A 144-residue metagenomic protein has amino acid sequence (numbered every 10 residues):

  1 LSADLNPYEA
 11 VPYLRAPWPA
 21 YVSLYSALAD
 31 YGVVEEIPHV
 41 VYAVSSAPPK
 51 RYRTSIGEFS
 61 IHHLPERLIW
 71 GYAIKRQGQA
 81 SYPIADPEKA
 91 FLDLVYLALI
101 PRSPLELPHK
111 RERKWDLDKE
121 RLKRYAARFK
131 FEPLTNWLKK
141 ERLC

Functional and structural regions predicted by a protein language model:
L1-P19: Short beta-edge/loop segments at beta->alpha junctions of small alpha/beta modules that act as binding/recognition
P7-A10, P48, S103, R113: Glycine-rich, flexible loop/turn motifs
E9, V41-Y42, T54-I61, D118-R128: Short, charged low-complexity intrinsically disordered segments located at boundaries of structured domains
V11-L14, A27, G78, H109: A general structural-boundary detector
Y25-P83: Exposed, interaction-prone assembly regions rather than primary DNA-binding/catalytic cores
Y72-C144: Hydrophobic alpha-helical interaction segments
